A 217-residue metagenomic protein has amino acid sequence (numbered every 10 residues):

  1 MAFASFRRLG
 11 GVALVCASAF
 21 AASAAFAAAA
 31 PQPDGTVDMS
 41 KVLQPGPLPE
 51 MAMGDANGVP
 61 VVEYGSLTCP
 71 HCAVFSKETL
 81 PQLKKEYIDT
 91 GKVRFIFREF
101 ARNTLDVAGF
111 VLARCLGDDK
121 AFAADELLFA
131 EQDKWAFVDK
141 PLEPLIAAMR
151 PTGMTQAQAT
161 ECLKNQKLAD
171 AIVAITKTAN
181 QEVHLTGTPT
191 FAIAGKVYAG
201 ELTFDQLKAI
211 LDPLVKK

Functional and structural regions predicted by a protein language model:
A2-A4, G11-R102, T176, Q181 (+1 more regions): Extracytoplasmic thiol/disulfide redox context detector
A2-L9, F26-D34, S66, A147-K217: C-terminal cap of thioredoxin/glutaredoxin-like
A19, E131-K134, Q166-A169: A short structural micro-motif
D34-V37, E78, D119, K140 (+2 more regions): Short coil/turn linker and secondary-structure boundary residues
M39, P47-P49, A108, E131 (+1 more regions): Glycine-rich, flexible loop/turn motifs
L67-T68, A73-R150: Structural alpha/beta surface segment adjacent to cysteine/selenocysteine redox centers across thiol/disulfide enzymes
